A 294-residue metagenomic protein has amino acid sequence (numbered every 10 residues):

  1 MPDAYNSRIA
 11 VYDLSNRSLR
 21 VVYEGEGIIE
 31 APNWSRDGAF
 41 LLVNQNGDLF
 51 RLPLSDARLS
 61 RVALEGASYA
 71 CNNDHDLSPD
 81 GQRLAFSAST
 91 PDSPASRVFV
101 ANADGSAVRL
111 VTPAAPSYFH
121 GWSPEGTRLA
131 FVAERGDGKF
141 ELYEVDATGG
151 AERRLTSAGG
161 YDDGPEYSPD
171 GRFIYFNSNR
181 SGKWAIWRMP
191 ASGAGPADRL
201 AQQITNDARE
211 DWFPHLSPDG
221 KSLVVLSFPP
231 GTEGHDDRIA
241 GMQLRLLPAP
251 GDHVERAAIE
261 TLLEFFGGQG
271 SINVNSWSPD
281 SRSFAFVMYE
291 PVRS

Functional and structural regions predicted by a protein language model:
M1-S294: Sequence signature of WD/YWTD-type beta-propeller architectures
